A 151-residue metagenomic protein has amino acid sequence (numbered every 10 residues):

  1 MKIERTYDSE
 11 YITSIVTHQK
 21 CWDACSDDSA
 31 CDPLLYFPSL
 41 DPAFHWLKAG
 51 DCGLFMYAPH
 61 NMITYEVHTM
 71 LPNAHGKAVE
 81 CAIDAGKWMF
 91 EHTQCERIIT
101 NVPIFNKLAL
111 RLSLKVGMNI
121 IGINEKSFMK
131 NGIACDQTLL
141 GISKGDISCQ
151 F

Functional and structural regions predicted by a protein language model:
M1-C31: Short amphipathic alpha-helix that is part of the acyltransferase structural core
C25-F44: Active-site rim helix/loop that mediates acceptor-substrate recognition in acyltransferases
A43-F44, C135-L139: Short hydrophobic/aromatic beta-strand or adjacent loop that forms the aromatic wall/cage of a ligand/substrate-binding
G50-F55, Y65, C135: Glycine-rich phosphate/pyrophosphate-binding loop shared by adenosine-nucleotide-utilizing enzymes
A58-N73, N101: Conserved acetyl-CoA binding element of GNAT-fold acetyltransferases
G76-E91, R111, K115: Conserved acetyl-CoA-binding loop-helix of GNAT-fold acetyltransferases
I99-L114, S127-F128: Conserved beta-strand-loop-alpha-helix junction that forms the acyl-donor binding cleft
N101, N119-C135: Conserved catalytic-core motifs of GNAT/GCN5-like acyltransferases
